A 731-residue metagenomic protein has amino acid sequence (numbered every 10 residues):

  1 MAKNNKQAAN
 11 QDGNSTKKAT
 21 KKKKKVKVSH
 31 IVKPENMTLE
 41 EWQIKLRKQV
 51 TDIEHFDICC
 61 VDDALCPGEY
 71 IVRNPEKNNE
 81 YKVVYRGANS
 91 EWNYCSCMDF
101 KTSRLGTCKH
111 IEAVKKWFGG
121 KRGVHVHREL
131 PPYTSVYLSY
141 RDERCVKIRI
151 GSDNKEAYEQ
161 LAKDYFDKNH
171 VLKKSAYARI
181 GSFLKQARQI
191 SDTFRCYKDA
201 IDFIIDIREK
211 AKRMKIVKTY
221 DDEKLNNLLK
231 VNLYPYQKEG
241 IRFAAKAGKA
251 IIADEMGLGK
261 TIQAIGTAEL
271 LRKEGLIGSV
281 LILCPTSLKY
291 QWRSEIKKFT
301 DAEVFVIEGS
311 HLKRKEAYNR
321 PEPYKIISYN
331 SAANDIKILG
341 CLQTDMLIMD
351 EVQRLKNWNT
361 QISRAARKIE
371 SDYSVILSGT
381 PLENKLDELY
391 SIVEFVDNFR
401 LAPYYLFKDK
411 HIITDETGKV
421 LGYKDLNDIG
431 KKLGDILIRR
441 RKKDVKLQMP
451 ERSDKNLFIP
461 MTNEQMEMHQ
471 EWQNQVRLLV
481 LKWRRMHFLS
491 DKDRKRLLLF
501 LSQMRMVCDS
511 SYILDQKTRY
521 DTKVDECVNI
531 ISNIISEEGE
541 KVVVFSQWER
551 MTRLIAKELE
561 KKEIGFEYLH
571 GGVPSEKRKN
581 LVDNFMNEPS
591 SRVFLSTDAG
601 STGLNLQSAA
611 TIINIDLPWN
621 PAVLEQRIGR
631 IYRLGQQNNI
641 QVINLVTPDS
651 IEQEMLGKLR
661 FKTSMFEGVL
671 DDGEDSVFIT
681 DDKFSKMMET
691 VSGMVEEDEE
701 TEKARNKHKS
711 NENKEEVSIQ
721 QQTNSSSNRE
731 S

Functional and structural regions predicted by a protein language model:
A2-Q7, K24, P34-E41, D62 (+9 more regions): Charged, low-complexity
A2-W92, W117: Hydrophobic, aromatic-enriched, well-ordered structural segments
K77-P131: Short Cys/His-based metal-binding microdomains
K215-P235, E239-R242, L258-T360, S371 (+10 more regions): SF2 helicase/translocase NTPase motor core, specifically the RecA-like lobe 1 inter-motif segment between Walker
I251-E255, L281, V543: Short hydrophobic/aromatic beta-strand immediately N-terminal to the Walker A/P-loop
I265-A268, R272-S279, L447-Q473, R485-F594 (+4 more regions): Conserved Helicase C-terminal RecA-like lobe
L276-S279, R293, K298-D301, R320-P321 (+5 more regions): Conserved P-loop NTPase motor "coupling/switch" region that bridges the ATPase
K356-N357, Q361, I369-F407, V445-N474 (+2 more regions): SF2 helicase/translocase ATPase core recognition
